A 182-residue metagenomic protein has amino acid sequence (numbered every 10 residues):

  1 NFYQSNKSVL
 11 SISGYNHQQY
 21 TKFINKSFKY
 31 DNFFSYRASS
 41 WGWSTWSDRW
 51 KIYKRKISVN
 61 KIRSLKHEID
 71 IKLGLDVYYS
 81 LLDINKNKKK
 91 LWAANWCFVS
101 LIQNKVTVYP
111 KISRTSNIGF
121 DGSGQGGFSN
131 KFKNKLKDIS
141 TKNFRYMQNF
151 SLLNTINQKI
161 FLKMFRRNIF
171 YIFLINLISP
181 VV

Functional and structural regions predicted by a protein language model:
F2-V182: An acidic/histidine-cluster motif and surrounding catalytic segment that typifies divalent-metal-assisted enzyme active
